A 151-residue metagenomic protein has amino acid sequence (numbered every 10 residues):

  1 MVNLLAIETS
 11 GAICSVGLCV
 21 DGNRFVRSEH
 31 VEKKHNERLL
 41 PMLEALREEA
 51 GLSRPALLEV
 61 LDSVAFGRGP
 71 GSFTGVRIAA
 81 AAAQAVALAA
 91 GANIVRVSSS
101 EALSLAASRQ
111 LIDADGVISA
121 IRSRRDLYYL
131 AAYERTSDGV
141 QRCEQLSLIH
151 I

Functional and structural regions predicted by a protein language model:
M1-P70: N-terminal beta-alpha supersecondary unit
M1-V2, A12-I13, L61, A90-A92 (+2 more regions): Short coil/turn connectors at secondary-structure junctions
G22, S28-K34, N93-I149: Surface "functional belts" at beta-alpha junctions
P41, A45, Q84, L88 (+2 more regions): Short, well-ordered alpha-helices that flank and scaffold nucleotide-derived cofactor binding pockets
L52-L58, A87-S98, I112: Phosphate-handling active-site elements
G67-R96: DPxDG-like acidic metal-binding loop motif
